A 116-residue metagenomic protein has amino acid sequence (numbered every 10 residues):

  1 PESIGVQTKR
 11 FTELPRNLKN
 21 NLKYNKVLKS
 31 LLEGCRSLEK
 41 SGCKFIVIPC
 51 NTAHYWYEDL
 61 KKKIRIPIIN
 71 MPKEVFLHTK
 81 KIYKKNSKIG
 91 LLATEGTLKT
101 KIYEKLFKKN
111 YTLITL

Functional and structural regions predicted by a protein language model:
P1-K26, L98-L116: N-terminal glycine-rich anion-binding loop in soluble enzyme alpha/beta folds
K26-L60, N70-M71: N-terminal glycine-rich phosphate/adenylate-binding segment common to multiple enzyme folds
K40, K81-I82: Domain-length accessory/inserted modules outside core catalytic folds
N51-A53, T94-T97: Short glycine-rich anion-binding loops that position phosphate/pyrophosphate groups of nucleotides and phosphorylated
W56-L60, T79, Y103, F107: Hydrophobic packing residues within well-ordered alpha-helices of enzyme cores
L60-K81, T115-L116: Short, acidic/small-residue loops that bind anionic groups at enzyme active sites
K85-S87: Nucleotide donor/acceptor-binding cores
G90-L92: Conserved beta-strand elements of the Class I
